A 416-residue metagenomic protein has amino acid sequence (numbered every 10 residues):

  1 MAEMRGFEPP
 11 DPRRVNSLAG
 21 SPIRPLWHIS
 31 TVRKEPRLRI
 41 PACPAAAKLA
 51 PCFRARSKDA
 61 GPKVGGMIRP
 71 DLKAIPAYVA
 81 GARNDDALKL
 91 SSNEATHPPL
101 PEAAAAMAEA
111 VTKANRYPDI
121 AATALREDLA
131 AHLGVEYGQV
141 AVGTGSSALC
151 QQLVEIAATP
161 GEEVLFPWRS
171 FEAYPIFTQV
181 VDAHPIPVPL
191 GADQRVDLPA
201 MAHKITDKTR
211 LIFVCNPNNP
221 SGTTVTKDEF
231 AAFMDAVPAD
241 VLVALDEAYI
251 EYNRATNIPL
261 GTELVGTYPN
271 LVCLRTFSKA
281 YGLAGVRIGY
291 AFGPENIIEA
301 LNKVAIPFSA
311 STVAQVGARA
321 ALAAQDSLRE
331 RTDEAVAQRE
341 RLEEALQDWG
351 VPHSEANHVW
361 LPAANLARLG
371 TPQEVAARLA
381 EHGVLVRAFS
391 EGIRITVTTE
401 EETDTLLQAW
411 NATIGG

Functional and structural regions predicted by a protein language model:
G6, S21-R24, A46-R54, D59: Short, positively charged low-complexity motifs
G61-R116, A131, E391: N-terminal "arm"/small-domain region of PLP-dependent enzymes with the aminotransferase-like
K63, D228, Q373-G416: PLP-dependent enzyme catalytic core of the Aspartate aminotransferase-like
T123, Y137-G161: Conserved beta-loop-alpha segment that forms the PLP phosphate-binding cup at the N-terminus of a helix
I156-V214: PLP-dependent aminotransferase-like
Q179, V196-D207, P220-V243, E247-L283: Active-site pre-lysine segment of PLP-dependent enzymes
N270-P352: PLP-dependent aminotransferase class I/II
V336, E343-H382, V397-E401: Conserved PLP-binding catalytic core of the aspartate aminotransferase-like
